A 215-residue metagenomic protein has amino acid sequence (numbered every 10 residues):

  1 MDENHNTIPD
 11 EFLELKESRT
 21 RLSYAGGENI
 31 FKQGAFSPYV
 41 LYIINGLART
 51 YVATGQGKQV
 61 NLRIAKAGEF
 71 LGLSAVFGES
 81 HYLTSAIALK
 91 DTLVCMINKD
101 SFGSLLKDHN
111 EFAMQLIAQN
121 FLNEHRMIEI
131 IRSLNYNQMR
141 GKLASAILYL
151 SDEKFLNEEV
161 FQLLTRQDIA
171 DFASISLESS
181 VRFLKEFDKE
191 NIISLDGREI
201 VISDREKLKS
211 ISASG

Functional and structural regions predicted by a protein language model:
D2-L41, N45: Regulatory nucleotide-sensing modules
F12, E17, R63-L122: Cyclic-nucleotide recognition modules
T20, N29, L47-V52, F70 (+1 more regions): Short beta-strand segments in beta-sandwich/barrel cores
I30, L62-R63: Local beta-strand/beta-hairpin segments that build beta-sheet-rich folds
V40, I64, M96, L163 (+1 more regions): Short aromatic/basic micro-patch
Q56-L62: Short alpha-helix-to-loop micro-motif enriched in aromatics/charged/Gly
K107-S176: Polybasic "coupling" helices that flank or enter modular domains
L150-G215: Phosphate-/nucleic-acid-contacting segments
